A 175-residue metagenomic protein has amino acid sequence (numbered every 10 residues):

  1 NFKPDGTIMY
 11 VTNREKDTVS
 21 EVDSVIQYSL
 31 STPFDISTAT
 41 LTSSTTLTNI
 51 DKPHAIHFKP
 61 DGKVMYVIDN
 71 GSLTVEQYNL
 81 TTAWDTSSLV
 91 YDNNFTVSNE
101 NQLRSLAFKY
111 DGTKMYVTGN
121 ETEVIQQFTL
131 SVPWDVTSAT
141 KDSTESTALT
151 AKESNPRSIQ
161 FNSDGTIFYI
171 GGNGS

Functional and structural regions predicted by a protein language model:
F2-D5, F58-D61, Y110-D111, F161-D164: Residue-level detector of Asp-centered blade-edge/turn motifs that repeat once per structural unit in beta-propeller
R14, N70, N120, N173: Short loop/turn segments immediately following the C-termini of beta-strands
V19, D23-I26, L73-V75, E123-I125: Structural signal for beta-propeller blades
Q27-S37, Q77-S87, Q127-S138: Short loop/turn segments immediately following beta-strands, especially the blade-tip and inter-blade linker loops
T45-N49, F95-N99, T147-K152: Surface loop/turn motifs at the tips and blade-to-blade linkers of beta-strand repeat domains
